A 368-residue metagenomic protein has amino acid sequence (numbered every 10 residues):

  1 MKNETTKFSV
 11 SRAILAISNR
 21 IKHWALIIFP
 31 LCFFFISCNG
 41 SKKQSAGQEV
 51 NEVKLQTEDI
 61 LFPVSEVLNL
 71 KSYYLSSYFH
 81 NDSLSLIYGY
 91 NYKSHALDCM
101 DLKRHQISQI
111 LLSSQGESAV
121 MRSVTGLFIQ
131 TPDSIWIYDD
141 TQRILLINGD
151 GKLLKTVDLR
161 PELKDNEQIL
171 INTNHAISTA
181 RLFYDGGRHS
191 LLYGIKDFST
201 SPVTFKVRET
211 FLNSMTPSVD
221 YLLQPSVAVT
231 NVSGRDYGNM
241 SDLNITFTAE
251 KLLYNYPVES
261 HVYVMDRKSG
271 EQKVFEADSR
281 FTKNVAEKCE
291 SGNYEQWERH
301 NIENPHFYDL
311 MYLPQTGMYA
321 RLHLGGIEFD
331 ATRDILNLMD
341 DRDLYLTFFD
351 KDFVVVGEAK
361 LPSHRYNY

Functional and structural regions predicted by a protein language model:
G47-Y73: A short helix->beta-strand "capping" segment at the edge of beta-propeller domains
S65-H95, A320-L322: Beta-strand-rich domains and repeat architectures in extracellular enzymes and scaffolds, especially beta-propellers
Y74-N81, G126-Q130, A176-G187, N239-T248 (+1 more regions): Structural signature of eukaryotic scaffold interfaces centered on beta-propeller domains
Q106-S134, P161-I171, L361-Y366: Blade-loop segments of beta-propeller domains
D150-G186: Asp-box/WD-like beta-propeller blade repeats and closely related beta-sheet repeat scaffolds
T204-S214, L338-D352: Beta-propeller blade signature
F281-V285, V354-Y368: Conserved blade-ending motifs and adjacent loop-strand segments that build the rim/top face of beta-propeller domains
I302-T347: Loop/turn-rich, solvent-exposed surfaces of beta-rich toroidal or solenoidal domains
